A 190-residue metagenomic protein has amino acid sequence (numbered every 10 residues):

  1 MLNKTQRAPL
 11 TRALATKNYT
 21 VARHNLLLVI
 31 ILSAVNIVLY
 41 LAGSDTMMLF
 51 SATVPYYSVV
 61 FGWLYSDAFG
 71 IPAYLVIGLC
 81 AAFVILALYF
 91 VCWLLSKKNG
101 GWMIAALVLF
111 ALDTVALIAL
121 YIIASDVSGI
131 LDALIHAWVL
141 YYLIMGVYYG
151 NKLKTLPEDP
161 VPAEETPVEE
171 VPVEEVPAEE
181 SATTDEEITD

Functional and structural regions predicted by a protein language model:
M1-D190: Topology signature of small-to-medium multi-pass alpha-helical membrane proteins
